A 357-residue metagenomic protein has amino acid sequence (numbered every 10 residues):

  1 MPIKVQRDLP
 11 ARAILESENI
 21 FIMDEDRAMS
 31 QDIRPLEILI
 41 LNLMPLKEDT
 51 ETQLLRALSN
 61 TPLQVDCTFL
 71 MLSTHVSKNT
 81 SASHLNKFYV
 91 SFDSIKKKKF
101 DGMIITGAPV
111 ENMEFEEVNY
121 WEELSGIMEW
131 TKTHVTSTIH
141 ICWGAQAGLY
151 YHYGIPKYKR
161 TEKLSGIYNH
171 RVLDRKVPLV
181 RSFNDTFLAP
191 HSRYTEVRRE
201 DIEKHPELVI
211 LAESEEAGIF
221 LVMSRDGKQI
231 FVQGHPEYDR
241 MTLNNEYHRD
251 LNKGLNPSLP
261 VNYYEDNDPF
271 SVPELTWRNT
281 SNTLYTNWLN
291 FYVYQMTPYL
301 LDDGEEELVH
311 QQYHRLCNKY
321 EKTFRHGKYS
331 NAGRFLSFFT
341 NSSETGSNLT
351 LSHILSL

Functional and structural regions predicted by a protein language model:
M1-T74, F88-I95, K99, G126 (+2 more regions): Amide-donor transfer/coupling interface in amidating biosynthetic enzymes
H75-K87, K96-G102, V110-M113: Conserved beta-strand hairpin/beta-sheet module of binuclear metal-dependent hydrolase folds, prominently
F100, I105-D174: Cysteine-nucleophile active-site neighborhood
